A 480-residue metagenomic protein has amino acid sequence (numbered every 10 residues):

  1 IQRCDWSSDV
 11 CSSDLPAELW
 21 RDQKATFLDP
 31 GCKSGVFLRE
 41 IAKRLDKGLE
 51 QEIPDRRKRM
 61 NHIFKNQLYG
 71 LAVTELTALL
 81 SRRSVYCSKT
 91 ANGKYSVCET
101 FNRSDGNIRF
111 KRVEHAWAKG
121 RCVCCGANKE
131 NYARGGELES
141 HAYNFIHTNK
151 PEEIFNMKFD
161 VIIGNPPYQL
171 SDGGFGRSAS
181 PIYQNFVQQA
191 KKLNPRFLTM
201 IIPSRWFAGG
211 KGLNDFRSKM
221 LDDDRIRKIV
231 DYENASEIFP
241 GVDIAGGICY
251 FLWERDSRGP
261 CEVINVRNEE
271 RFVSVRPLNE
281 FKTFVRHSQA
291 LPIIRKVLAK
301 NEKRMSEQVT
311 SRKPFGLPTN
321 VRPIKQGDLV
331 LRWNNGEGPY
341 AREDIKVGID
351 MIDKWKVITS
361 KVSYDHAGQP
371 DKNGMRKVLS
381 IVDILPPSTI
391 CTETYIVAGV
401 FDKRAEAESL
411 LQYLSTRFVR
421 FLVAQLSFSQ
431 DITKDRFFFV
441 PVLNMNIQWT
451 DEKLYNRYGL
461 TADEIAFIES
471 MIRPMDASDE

Functional and structural regions predicted by a protein language model:
I1-V10: Single conserved hydrophobic/aromatic residue that forms the stacking wall/gate of nucleotide- or nucleobase-binding
S13-G136, S140-F145, M157, G164 (+1 more regions): Conserved S-adenosyl-L-methionine
D22-K24, I63-Q67, A118, N156-K158 (+4 more regions): Short, well-ordered loop/turn elements at secondary-structure boundaries
C32, L38-R39, K89, R103-R134 (+1 more regions): Signature of N6-adenine DNA methyltransferases within the class I
S34-F37, L76-T77, L170-S171, F207-A208 (+2 more regions): Flexible loop/turn segments at secondary-structure boundaries
M157, A235-A462: C-terminal substrate-recognition regions of SAM-dependent nucleic acid methyltransferases
A466-E480: Short, amphipathic C-terminal "tail helix"
